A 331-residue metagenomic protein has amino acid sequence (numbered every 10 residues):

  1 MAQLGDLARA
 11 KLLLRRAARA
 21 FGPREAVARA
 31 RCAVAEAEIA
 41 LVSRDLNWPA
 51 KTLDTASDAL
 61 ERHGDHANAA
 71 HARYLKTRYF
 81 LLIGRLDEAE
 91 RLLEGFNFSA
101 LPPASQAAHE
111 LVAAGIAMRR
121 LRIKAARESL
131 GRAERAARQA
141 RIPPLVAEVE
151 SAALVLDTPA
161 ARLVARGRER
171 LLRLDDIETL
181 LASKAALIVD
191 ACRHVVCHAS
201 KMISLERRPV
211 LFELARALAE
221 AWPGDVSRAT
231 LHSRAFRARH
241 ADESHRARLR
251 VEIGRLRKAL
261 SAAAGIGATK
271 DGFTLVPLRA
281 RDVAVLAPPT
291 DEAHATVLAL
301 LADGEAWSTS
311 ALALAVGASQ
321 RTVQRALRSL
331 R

Functional and structural regions predicted by a protein language model:
R15-E25, D54-D65, E90-A100, G131-I142: Amphipathic alpha-helical segments of tetratricopeptide repeats
A26-R29, W48, N68, S105 (+1 more regions): Structural signature of alpha-solenoid helical repeat junctions
R29-V34, E38, H71, R78 (+4 more regions): Residue register of alpha-helical TPR repeats
S151, V155-F212, R216, G254 (+1 more regions): Short boundary/linker motifs that mark transitions into or out of structured domains
L214, L218-L249, E305-A318: Positively charged, aromatic-enriched patches within helix-turn-helix-type DNA-binding elements, predominantly
